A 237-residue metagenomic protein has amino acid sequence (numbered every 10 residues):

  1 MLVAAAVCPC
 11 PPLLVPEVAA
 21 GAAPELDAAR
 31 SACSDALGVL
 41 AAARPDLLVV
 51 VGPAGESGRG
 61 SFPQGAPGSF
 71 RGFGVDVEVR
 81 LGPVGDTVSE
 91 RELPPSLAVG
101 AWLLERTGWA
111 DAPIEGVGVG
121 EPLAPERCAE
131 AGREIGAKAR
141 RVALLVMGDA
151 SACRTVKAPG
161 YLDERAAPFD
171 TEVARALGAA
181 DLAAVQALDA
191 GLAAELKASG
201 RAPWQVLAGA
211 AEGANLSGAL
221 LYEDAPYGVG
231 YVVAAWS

Functional and structural regions predicted by a protein language model:
M1-P95: A short aromatic-anchored loop/beta-hairpin motif
L2-A6, L47-V49, A112-G116, V142-L145: Structural motif
A29-A41, P45, G100, P125-G132 (+1 more regions): Short, hydrophobic/amphipathic alpha-helical packing segments that form internal helix faces or helix-helix interfaces
P53, E121-T171: Active-site beta-strand/loop microenvironment that shapes enzyme catalytic pockets
V88-R140, G148: Internal, conserved structured core segments that host functional sites
P95-V99, F169, S199-P203: Catalytic-loop motifs flanking and including active-site residues across diverse enzymes
A176-E223: Polyanion-binding loop/helix "lid" in catalytic or ligand-binding cores
Y227-S237: Short, basic/aromatic-enriched C-terminal tail that caps enzymatic domains
